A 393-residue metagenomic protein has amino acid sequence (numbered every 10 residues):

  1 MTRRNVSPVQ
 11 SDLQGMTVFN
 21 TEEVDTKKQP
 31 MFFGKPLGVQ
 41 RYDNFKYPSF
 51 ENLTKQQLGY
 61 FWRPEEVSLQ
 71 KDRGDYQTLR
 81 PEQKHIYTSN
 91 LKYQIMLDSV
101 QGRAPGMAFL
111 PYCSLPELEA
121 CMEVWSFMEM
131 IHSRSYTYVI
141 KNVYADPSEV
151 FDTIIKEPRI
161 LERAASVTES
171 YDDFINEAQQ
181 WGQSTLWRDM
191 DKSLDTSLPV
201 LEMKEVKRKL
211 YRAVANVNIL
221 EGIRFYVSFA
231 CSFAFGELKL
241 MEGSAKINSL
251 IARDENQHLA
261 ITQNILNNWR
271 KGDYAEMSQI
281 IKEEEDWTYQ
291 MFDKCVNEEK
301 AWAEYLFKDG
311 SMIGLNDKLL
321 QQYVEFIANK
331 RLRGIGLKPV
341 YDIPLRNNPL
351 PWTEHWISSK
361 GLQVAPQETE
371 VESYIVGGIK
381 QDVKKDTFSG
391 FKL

Functional and structural regions predicted by a protein language model:
T2-L393: Non-heme di-metal
